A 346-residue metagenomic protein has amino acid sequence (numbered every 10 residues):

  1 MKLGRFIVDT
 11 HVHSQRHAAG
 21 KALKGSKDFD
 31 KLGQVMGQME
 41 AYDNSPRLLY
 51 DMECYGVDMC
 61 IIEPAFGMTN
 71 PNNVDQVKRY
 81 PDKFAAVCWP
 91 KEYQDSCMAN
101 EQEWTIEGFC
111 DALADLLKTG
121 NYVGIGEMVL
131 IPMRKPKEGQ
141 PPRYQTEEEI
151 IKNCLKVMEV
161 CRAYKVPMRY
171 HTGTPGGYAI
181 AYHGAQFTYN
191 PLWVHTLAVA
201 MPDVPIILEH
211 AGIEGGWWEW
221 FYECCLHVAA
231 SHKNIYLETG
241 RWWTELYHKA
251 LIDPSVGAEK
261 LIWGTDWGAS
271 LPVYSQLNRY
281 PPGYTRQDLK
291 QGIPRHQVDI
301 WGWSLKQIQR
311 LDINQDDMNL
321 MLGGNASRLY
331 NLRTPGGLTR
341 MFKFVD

Functional and structural regions predicted by a protein language model:
M1-P71, M341, D346: An N-terminally biased module of ancient metal coordination in phosphate/nucleic-acid-related enzymes
G4, R16-A41, I131, E138-R143 (+4 more regions): Active-site gating loops and adjacent loop-to-helix segments of metal-dependent hydrolytic enzymes
V8-V12, C60-I62, A85-W89, V123-E127 (+4 more regions): Hydrophobic faces of well-ordered beta-strands that scaffold small-molecule active sites in alpha/beta enzyme cores
Q15-H17, G67-T69, Y93-D95, I131-R134 (+4 more regions): Active-site environment of divalent metal-dependent phosphoester hydrolases
L49-C54, P71-A85, A112-N121, K156-A163 (+3 more regions): Acidic (Asp/Glu)-rich catalytic clusters
G67-G176, H183: Active-site gating/metal-coordination segments in enzymes
N153-R162, M168-Y222: Active-site cradle of extracellular carbohydrate-active enzymes
Y189-L192, P205-D346: H/E-rich (His + Asp/Glu) clusters that bind or coordinate divalent metals
